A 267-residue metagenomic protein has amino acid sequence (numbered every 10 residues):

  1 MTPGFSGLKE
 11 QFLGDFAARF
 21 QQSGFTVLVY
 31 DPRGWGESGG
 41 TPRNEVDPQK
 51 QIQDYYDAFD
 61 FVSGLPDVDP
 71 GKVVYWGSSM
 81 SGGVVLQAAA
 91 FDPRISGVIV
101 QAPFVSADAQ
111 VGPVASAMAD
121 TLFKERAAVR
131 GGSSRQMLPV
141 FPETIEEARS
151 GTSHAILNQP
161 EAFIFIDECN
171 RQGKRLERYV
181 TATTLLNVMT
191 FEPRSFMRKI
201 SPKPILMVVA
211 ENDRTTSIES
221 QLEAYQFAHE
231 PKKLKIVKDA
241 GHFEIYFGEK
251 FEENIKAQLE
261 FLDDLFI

Functional and structural regions predicted by a protein language model:
F5-A18, P32, E219: The serine-hydrolase catalytic nucleophile loop
L8-K9, W35-V74, E249-N254: Catalytic nucleophile-loop/oxyanion-hole region of alpha/beta-hydrolase and closely related hydrolase-like folds
R19-G40: Conserved alpha/beta-hydrolase
G77-Q87: Glycine-rich nucleophile elbow surrounding the catalytic serine of serine-hydrolase chemistry
L86-E168: Alpha/beta-hydrolase-fold enzymes
I200-S201, M207-V209: Short beta-strand/loop motif that positions the catalytic acidic residue of the alpha/beta-hydrolase fold
R214-S220: Conserved alpha/beta-hydrolase "acid-adjacent" motif
K238-I267: Catalytic active-site module of serine/aspartate enzymes centered on a nucleophile-bearing elbow/loop
